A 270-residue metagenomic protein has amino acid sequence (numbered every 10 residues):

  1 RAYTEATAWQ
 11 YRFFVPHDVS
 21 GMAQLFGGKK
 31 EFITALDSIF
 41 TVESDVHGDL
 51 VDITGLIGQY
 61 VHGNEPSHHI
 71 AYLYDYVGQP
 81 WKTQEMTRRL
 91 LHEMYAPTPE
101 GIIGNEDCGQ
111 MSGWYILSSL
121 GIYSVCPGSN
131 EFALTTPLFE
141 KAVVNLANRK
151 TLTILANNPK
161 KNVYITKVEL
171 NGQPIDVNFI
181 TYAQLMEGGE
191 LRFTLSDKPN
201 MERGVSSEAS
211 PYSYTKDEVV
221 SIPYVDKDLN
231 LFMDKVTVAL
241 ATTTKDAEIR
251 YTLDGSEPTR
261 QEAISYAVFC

Functional and structural regions predicted by a protein language model:
R1-T153, N158, A183-L185, E190: Active-site core of glycosidic bond-cleaving carbohydrate-active enzymes
E140-A142, Y164-T166, K245-I249: Short beta-strand/loop motifs in extracellular/secreted proteins, especially within beta-sandwich accessory domains
A147, L170-Q173, L253-D254: Short strand-turn-strand beta-turns centered on an Asx-Gly dipeptide
V177-F179, Q184-E187, R250-S256: Long, low-complexity serine/threonine/glycine- and acidic-rich segments characteristic of extracellular
Y182-E218: C-terminal beta-strand-rich structural cap/linker in extracellular carbohydrate-active enzymes
K198-N200, S256, Q261: Acidic glycine-/aspartate-rich tracts in secreted/extracellular proteins
Y212-S256, I264-S265: Short, compositionally stereotyped local motifs that mark structural "simplifiers"
Y266-C270: Hydrophobic alpha-helical segments, chiefly the membrane-spanning helices and signal/signal-anchor peptides
